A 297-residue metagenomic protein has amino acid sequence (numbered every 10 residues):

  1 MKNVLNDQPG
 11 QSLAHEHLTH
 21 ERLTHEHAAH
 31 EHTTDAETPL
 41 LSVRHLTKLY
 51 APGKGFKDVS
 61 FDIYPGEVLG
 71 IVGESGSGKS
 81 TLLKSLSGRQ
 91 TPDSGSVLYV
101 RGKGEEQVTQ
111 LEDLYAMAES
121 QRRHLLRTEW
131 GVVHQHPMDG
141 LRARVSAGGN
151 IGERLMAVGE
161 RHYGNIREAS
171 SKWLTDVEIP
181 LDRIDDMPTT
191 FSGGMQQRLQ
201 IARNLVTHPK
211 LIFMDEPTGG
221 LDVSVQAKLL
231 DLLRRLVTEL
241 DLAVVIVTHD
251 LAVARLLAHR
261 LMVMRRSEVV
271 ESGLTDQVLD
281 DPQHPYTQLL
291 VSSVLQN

Functional and structural regions predicted by a protein language model:
K2-L5, H15-H17, H27-H32, W130-V133 (+3 more regions): C-terminal boundary and immediately downstream tail of ABC-type ATPase nucleotide-binding domains
V72-E74: The feature captures the beta-strand-to-loop junction immediately N-terminal to the Walker
S87: Helix-to-loop junction immediately C-terminal to a conserved catalytic motif
E105-G131, G149, A157, V278-P282: ABC ATPase NBD coupling module
N165-D182, V291: Conserved ABC ATPase "signature" region
M187-F191, M195: Conserved ABC ATPase signature
V269-G273: ABC ATPase "signature
